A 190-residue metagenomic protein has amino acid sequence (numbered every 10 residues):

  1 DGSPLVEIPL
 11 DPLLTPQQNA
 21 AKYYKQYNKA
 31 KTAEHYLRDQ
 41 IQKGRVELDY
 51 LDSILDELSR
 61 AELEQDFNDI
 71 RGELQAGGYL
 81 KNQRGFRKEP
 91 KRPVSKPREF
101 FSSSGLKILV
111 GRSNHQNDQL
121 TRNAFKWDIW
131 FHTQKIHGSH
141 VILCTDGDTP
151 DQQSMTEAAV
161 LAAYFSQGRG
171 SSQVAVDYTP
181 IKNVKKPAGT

Functional and structural regions predicted by a protein language model:
D1-T190: Extended, highly charged segments
